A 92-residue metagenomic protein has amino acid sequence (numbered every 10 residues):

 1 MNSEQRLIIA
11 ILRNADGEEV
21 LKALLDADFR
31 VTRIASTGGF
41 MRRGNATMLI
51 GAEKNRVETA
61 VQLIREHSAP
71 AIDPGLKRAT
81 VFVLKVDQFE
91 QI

Functional and structural regions predicted by a protein language model:
M1-I92: Positively charged, small/polar-rich N-terminal and surface patches that mediate targeting and assembly and bind
